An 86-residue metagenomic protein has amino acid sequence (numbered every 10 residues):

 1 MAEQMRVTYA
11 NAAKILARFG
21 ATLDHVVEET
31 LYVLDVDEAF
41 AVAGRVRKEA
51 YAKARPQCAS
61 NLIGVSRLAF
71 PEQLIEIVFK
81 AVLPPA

Functional and structural regions predicted by a protein language model:
M1-A86: Short, polar/acidic, helix-capping and beta-turn segments at strand->helix junctions that line the mouths
